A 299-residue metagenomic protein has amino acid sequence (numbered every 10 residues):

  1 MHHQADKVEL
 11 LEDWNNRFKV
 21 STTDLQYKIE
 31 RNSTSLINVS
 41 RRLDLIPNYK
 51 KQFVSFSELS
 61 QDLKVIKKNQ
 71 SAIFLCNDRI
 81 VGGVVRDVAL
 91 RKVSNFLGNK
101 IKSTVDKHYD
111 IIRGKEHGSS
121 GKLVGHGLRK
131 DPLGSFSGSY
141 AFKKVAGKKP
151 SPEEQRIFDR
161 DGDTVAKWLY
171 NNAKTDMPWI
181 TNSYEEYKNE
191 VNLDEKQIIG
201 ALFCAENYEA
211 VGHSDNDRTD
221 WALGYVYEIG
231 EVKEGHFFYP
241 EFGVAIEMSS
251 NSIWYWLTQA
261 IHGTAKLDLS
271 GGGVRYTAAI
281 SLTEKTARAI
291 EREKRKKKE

Functional and structural regions predicted by a protein language model:
M1-S249, A265-E299: Fe(II)/2-oxoglutarate oxygenase catalytic core
I253-Y255: Hydrophobic beta-strand signal
Q259-A260: Short, surface-exposed secondary-structure boundary micro-motifs
